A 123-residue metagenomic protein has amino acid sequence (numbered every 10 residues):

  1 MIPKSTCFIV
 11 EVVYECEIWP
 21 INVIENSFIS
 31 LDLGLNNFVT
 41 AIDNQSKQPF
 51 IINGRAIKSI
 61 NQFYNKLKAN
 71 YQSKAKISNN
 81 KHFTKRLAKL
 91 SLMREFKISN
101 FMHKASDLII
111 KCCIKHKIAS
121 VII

Functional and structural regions predicted by a protein language model:
M1-I123: Metal-dependent phosphodiester-processing active-site neighborhood
